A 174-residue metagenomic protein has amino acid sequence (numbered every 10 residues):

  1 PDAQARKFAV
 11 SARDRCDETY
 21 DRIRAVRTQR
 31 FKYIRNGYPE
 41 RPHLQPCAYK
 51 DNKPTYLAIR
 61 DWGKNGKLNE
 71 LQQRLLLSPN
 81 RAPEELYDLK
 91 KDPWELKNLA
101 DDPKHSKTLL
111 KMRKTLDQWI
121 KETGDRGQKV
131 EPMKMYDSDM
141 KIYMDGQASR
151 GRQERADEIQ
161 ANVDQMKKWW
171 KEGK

Functional and structural regions predicted by a protein language model:
P1-E85, K107: C-terminal cap/loop subdomain of S1 sulfatases and analogous C-terminal strand-loop tails that border
K67-E84, L89-W94, L99-K174: Long, internal low-complexity/basic segments
